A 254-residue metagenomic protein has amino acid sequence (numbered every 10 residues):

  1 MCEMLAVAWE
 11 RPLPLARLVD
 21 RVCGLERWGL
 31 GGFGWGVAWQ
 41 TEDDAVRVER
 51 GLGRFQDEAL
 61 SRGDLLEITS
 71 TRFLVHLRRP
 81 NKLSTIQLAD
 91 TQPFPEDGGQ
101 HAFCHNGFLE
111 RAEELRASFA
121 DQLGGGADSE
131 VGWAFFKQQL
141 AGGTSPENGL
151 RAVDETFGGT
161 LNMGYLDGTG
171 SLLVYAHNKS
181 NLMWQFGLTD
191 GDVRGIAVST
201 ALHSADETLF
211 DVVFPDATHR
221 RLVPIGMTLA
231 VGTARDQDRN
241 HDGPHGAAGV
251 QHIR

Functional and structural regions predicted by a protein language model:
M1-R254: N-terminal segments that mediate ammonia production and transfer in glutamine-dependent amidotransferase systems
